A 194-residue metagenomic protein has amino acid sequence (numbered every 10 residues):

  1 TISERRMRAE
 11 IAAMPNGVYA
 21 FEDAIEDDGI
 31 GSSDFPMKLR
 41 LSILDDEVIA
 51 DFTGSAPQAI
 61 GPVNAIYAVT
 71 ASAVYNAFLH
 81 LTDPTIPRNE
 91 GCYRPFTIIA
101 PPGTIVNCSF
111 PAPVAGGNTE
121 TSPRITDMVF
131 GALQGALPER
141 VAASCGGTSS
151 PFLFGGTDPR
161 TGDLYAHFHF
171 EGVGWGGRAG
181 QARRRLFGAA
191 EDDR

Functional and structural regions predicted by a protein language model:
T1-R194: Glycine/proline-enriched, intrinsically flexible loops and inter-domain linkers
